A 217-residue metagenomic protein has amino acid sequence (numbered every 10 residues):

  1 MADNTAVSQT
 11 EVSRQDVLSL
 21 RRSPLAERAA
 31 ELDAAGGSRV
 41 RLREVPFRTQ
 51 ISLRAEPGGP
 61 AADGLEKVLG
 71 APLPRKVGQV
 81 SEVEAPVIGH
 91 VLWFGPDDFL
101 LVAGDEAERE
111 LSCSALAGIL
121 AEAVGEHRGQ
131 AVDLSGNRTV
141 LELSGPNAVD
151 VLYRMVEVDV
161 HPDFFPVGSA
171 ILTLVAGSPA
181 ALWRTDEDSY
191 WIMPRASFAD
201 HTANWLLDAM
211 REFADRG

Functional and structural regions predicted by a protein language model:
M1-G217: Basic, glycine/lysine-rich polyanion-binding surfaces/domains
